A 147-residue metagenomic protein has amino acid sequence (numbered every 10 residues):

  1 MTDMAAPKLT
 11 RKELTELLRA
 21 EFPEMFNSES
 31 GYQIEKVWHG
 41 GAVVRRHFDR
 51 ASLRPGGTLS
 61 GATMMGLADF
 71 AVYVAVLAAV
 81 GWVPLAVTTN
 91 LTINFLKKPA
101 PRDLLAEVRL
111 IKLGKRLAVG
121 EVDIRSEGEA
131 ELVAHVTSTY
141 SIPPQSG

Functional and structural regions predicted by a protein language model:
M1-R45, R50: Non-catalytic linker/capping segments at the edges of enzyme domains
T2-L9, K98-P101, L105, I111-G147: HotDog/MaoC-like acyl-thioester-processing domains
N27, H47-A71: Hot-dog-fold acyl-thioester-processing enzymes
S28-S30, G40-A42, G61, L85-L91 (+3 more regions): A generic structural signal for short beta-strands and their flanking turns/coil linkers
Y32-Q33, N90-I93, E121-I124, T139: Hydrophobic/aromatic beta-strand elements that line small-molecule binding cavities or substrate pockets in beta-rich
R46-F48, F95, I142: Hydrophobic residues in beta-strands and at strand termini
V74-L105, L110: Hydrophobic beta-strand-centered segment that forms part of the acyl-chain substrate-binding groove
